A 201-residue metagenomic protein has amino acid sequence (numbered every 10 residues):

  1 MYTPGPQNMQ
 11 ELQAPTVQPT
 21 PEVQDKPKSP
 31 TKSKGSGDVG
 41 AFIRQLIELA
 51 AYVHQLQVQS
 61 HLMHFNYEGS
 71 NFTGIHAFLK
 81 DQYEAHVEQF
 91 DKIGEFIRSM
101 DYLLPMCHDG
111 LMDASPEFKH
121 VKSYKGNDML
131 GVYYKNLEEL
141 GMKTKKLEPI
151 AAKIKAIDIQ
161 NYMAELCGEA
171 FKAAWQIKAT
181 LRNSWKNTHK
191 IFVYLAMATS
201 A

Functional and structural regions predicted by a protein language model:
M1-K34, T188-A201: Intrinsically disordered, compositionally biased, charge-dense segments
K32-E48: Short, charged, low-complexity amphipathic alpha-helix
D38, Q55-D81, K143, L147-D158: Helix-loop segments that flank and shape redox-cofactor active sites
Q45-L46, L56, M112-E165: Acidic/histidine-rich alpha-helical segments that form the ligand environment of transition-metal centers
L46, A50, Q57-S60, H64 (+6 more regions): A structural signal for well-ordered alpha-helices, especially hydrophobic packing surfaces of coiled-coils
N71-G110: Conserved alpha-helical segments that form or flank metal/cofactor-binding pockets of metalloenzymes
Q176-Y194: Long amphipathic alpha-helical segments
